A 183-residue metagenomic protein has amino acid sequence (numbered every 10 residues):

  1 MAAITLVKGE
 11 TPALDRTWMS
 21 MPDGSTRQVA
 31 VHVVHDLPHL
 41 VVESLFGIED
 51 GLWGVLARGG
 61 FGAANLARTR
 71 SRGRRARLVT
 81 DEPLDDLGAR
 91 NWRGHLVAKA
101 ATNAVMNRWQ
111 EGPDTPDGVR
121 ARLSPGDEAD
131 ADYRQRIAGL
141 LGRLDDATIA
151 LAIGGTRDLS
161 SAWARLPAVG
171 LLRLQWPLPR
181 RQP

Functional and structural regions predicted by a protein language model:
M1-G9, Q28-V34, L45-P183: Metalloprotease/metallohydrolase-associated module, dominated by Zn2+-dependent proteases
L14-M21: Short polybasic amphipathic segments
D23-S25: Short acidic/polar mixed-charge low-complexity motifs
V42: Short active-site segment of divalent metal-dependent hydrolases/proteases that encodes the spacing between
